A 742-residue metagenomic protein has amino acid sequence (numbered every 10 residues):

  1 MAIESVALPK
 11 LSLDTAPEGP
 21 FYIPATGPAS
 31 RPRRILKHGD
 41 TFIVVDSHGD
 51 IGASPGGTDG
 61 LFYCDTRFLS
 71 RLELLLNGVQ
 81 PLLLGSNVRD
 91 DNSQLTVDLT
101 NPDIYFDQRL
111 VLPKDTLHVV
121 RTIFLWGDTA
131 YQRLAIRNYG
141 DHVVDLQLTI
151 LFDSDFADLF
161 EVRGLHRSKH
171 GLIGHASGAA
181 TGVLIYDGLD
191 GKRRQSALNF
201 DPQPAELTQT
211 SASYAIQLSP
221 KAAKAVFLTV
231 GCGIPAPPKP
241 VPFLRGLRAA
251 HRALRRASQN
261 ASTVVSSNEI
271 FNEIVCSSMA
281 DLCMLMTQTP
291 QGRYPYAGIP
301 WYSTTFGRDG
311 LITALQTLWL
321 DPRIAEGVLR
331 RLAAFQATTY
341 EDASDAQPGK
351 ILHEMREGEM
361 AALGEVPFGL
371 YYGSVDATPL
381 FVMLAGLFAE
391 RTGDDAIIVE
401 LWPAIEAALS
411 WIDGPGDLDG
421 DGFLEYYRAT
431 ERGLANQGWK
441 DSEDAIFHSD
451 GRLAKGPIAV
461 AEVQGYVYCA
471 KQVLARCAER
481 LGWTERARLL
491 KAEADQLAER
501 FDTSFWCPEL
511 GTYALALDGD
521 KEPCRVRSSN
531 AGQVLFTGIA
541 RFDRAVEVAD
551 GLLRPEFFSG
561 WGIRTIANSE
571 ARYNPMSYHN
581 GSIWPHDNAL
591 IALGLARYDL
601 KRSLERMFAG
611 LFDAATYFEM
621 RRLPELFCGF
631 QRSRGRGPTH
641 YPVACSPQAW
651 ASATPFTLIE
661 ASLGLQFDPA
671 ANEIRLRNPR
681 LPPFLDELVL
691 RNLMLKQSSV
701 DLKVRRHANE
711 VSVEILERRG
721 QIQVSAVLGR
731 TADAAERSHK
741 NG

Functional and structural regions predicted by a protein language model:
M1-M279, C283-M284, Q288-R293, A297-T304 (+10 more regions): Terminal accessory carbohydrate-recognition/targeting modules of carbohydrate-active enzymes
Q94-P102, V111, N260-T305, G327-Y372 (+10 more regions): Extended glycan-interaction surfaces of carbohydrate-active proteins
R133-Q147, L384-I397, I405-W411: Hydrophobic or amphipathic alpha-helical targeting/insertion segments
P240-A253, I270-S278, D321-F335, D395-D413 (+6 more regions): Extended, well-ordered alpha-helical scaffold segments
A261-T263, L311-I324, P367, L380-I397 (+5 more regions): Well-ordered alpha-helical scaffold segments within catalytic/enzyme domains
S266, W301, G369, G393-E400 (+10 more regions): A structural signal for alpha-helical segments
E273, W301-I312, L320-R323, Y372-L380 (+5 more regions): Aromatic- and histidine-enriched alpha-helix N-cap/loop-to-helix transition segments that scaffold the rims
